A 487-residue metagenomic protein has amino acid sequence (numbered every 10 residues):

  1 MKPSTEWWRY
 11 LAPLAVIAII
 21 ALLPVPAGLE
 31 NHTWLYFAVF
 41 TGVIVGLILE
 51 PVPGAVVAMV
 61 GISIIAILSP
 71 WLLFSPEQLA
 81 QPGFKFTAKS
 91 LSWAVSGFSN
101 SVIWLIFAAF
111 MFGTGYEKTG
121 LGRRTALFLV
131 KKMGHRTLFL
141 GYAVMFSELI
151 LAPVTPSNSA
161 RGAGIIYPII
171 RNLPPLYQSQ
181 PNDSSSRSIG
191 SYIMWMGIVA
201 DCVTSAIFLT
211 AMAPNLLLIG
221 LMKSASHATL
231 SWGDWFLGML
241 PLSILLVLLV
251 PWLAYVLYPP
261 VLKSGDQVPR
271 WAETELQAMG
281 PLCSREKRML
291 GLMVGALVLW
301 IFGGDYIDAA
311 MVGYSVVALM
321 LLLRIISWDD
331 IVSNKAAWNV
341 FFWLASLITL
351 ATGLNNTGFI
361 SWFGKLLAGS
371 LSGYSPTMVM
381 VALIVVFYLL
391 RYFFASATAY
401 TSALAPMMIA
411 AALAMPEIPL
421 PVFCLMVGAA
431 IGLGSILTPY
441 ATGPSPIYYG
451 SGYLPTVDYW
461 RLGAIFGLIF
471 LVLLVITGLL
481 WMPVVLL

Functional and structural regions predicted by a protein language model:
M1-L23, K118, N158-G162, Y177-G280 (+1 more regions): Juxtamembrane and boundary regions of transmembrane helices in multi-pass small-molecule transporters and channels
K2-T5, A27-W34, L47-P51, A88-S101 (+6 more regions): Interfacial loop-to-helix junctions that mark the boundaries of transmembrane helices in multi-pass membrane
V25-L29, P51-V56, I67-A94, G115-T125 (+2 more regions): Transmembrane alpha-helix boundary signature
P26-N31, T41-V60, S69-P70, A94 (+5 more regions): Flexible hinge motifs at transmembrane-helix junctions and intramembrane kinks/re-entrant loops in multi-pass membrane
G28-F37, S99-A108, D308-V317, L367-V379 (+2 more regions): Structural signature of hydrophobic alpha-helical transmembrane segments
V45-P53, S147-S157, I198-L209, W300-G304 (+2 more regions): Transmembrane alpha-helix interface/packing and boundary motifs in multi-pass membrane proteins, characterized by
V56, S90-L121, I150, D330-W362 (+2 more regions): Core transmembrane alpha-helical segments of multi-pass membrane transporters/permeases
I106, L138-A152, Q178-T204, L230-G238 (+2 more regions): Alpha-helical transmembrane segments of multi-pass membrane proteins
